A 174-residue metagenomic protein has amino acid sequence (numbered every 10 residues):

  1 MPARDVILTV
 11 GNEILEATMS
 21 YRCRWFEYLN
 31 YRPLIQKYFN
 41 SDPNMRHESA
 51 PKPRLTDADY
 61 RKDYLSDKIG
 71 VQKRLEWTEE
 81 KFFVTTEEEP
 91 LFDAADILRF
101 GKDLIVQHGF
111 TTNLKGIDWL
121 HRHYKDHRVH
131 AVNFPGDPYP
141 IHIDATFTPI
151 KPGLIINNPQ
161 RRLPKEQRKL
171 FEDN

Functional and structural regions predicted by a protein language model:
M1-N174: The feature marks the mature, well-folded catalytic cores of soluble enzymes
